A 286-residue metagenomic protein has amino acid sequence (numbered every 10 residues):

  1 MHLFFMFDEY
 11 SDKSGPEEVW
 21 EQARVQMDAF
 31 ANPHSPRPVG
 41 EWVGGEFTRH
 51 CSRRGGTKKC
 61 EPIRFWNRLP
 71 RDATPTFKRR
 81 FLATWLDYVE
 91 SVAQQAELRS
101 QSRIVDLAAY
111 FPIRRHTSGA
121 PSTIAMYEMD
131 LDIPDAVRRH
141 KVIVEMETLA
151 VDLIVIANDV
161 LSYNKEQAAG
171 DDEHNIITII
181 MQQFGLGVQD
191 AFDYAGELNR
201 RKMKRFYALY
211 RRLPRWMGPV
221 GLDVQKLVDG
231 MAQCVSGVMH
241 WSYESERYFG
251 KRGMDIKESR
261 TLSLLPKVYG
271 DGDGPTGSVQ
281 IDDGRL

Functional and structural regions predicted by a protein language model:
M1-L286: Alpha-helical, largely C-terminal catalytic domains that coordinate divalent metal ions via clustered Asp/Glu/His
